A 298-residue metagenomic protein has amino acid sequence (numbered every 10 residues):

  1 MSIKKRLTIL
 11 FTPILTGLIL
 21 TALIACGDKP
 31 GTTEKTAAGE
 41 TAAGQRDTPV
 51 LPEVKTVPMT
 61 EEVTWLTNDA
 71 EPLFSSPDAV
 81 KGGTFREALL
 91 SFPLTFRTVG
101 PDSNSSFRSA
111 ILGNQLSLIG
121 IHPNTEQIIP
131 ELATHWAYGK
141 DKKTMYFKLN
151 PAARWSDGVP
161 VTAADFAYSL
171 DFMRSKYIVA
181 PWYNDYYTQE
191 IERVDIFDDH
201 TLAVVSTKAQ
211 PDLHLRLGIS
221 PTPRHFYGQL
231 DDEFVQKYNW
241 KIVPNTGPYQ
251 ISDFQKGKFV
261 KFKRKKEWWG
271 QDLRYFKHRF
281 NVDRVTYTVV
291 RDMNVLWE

Functional and structural regions predicted by a protein language model:
A22-A25: C-terminal motif of bacterial Sec signal peptides marking the signal peptidase cleavage site
G27-K29: Bacterial signal peptide processing site
K55, M59-F74, G83-K140, D171 (+1 more regions): N-terminal lobe/hinge region of extracytoplasmic solute-binding protein
G82-F92, T134, T144-F147, F166-L170 (+4 more regions): Short, well-ordered beta-strand elements
S109, Q115-L116, H122-Q127, G218-R284 (+1 more regions): Gly/Pro-rich hinge or "lid" segments in bacterial periplasmic/extracellular proteins
T134-V179, F197, A203, L296-E298: Aromatic- and charge-enriched surface segment that lines or borders ligand/interaction sites
K176, A180, R193-I196, S252-K263 (+1 more regions): Extracellular/periplasmic solute-recognition and catalytic clefts
N184-D231, P248, D253-Q255: Surface-exposed binding/hinge segments that line and control ligand-binding clefts or catalytic entry sites
